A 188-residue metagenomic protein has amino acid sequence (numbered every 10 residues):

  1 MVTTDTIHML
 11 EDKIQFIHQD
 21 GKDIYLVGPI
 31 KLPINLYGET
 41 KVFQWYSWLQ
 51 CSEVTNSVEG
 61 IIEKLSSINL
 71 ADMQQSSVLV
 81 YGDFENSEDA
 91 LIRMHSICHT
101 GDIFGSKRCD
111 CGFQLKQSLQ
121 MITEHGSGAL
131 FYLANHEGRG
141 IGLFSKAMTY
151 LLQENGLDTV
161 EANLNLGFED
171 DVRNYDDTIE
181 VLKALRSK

Functional and structural regions predicted by a protein language model:
M1-K188: Catalytic domains of riboflavin
